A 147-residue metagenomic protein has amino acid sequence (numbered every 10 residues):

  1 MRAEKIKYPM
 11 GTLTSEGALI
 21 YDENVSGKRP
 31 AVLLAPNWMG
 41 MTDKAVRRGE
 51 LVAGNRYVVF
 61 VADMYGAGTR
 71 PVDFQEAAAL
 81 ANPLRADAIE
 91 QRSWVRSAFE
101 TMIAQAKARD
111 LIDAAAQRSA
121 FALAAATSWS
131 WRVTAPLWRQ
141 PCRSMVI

Functional and structural regions predicted by a protein language model:
M1-R2: Predominantly soluble domains enriched in secretory-pathway, periplasmic, or organellar proteins
K5-L111: Serine-hydrolase catalytic machinery in alpha/beta-hydrolase-like enzymes
V95-I147: Primarily recognizes the serine-hydrolase "nucleophile elbow" in alpha/beta-hydrolase and SGNH/GDSL folds
